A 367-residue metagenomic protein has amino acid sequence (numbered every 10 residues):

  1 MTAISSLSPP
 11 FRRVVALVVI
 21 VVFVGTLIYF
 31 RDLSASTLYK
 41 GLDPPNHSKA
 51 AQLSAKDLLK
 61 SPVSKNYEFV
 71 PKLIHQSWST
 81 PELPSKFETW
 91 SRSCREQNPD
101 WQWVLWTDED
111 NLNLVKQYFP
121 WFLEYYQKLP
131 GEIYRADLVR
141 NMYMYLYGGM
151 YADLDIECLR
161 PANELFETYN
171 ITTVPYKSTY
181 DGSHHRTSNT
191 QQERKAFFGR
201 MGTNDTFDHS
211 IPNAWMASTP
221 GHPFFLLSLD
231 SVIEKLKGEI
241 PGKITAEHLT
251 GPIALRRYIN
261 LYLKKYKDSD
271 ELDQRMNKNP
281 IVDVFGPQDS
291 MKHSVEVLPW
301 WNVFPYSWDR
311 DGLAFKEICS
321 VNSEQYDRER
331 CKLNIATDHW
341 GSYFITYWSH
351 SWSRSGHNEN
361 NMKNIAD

Functional and structural regions predicted by a protein language model:
T2-A136, A152-D367: Glycosyltransferase-associated regions of secretory-pathway enzymes, highlighting luminal stem/catalytic domains
D137-G149: Small-residue hinge/turn detector
